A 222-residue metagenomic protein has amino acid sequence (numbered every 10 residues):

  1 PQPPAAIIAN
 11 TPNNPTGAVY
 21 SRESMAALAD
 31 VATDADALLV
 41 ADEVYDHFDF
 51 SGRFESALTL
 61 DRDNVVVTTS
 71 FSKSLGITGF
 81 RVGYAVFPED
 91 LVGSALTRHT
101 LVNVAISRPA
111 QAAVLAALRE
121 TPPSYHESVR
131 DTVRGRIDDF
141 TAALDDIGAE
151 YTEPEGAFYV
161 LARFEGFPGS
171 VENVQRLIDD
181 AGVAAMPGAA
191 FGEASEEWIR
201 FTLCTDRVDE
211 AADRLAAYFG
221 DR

Functional and structural regions predicted by a protein language model:
P1-P3, P15-I77, E89: Active-site pre-lysine segment of PLP-dependent enzymes
A32, L144, L177-I178: A generic structural signal for well-ordered alpha-helical segments
D34-A35, I147, A181: Helix C-cap/helix->beta junction micro-motif
V66-D131: Conserved core segment of the aminotransferase class I/II
L115, R130-T141, D145, Y151-F164: Conserved glycine-rich beta-strand-loop-beta hairpin in the small C-terminal domain of fold type I
R176-A185, G192-R222: PLP-dependent enzyme catalytic core of the Aspartate aminotransferase-like
